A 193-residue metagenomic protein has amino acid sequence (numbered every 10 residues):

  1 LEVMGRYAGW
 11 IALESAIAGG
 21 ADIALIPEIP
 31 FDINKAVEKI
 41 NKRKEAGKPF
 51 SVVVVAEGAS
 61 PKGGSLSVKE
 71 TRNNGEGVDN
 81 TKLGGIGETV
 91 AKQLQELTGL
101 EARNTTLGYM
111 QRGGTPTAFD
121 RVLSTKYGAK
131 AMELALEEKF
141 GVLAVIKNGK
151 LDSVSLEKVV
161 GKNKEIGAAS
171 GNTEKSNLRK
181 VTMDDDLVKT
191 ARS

Functional and structural regions predicted by a protein language model:
E2-E101: Accessory alpha-helical/coil subdomains and C-terminal extensions that flank or cap enzyme catalytic cores
K82-S193: C-terminal non-catalytic interaction/assembly regions of soluble proteins
